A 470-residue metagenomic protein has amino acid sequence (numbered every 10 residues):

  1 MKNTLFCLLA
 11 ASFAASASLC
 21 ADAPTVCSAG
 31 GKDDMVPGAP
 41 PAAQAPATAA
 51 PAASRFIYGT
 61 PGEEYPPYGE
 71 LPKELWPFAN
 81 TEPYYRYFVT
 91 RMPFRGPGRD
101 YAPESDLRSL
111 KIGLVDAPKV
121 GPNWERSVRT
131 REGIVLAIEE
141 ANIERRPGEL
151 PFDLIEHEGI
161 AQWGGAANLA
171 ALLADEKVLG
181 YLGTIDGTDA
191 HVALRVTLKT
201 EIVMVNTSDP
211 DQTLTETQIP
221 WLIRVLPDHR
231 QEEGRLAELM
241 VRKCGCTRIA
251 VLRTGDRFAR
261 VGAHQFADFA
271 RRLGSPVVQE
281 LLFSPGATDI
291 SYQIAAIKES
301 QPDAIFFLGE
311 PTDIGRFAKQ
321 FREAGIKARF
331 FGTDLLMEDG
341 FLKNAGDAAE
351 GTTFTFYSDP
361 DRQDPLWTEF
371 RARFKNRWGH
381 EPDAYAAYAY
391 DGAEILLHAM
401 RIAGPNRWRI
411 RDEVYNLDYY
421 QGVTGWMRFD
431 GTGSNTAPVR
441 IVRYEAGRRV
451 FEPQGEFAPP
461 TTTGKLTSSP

Functional and structural regions predicted by a protein language model:
M1-T4: Positively charged n-region of N-terminal signal peptides that target proteins for export
F6-A10, A17-P470: Extracytosolic ligand-binding ectodomains
